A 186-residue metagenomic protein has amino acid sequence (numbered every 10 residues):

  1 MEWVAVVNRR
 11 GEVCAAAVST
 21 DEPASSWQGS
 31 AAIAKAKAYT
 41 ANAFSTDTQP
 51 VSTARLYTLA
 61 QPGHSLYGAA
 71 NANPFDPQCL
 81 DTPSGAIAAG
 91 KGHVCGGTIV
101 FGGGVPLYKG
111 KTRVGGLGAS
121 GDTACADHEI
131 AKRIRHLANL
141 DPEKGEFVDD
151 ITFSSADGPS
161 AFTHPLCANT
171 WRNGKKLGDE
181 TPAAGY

Functional and structural regions predicted by a protein language model:
M1-Y186: Flexible, solvent-exposed loop/hinge segments and secondary-structure transition points
